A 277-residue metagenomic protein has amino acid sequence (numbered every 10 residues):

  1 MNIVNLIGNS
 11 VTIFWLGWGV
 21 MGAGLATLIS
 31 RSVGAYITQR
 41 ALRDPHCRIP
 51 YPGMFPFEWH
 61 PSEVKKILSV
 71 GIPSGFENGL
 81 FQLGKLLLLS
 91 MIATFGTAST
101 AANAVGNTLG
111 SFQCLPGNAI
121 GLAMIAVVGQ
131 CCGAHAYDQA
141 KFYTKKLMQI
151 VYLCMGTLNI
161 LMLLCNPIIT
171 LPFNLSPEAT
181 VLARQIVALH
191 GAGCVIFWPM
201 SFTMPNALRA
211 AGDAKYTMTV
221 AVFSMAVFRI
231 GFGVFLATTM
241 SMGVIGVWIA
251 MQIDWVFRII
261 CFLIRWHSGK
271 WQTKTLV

Functional and structural regions predicted by a protein language model:
M1, S30-G34, T38, L42 (+1 more regions): Transmembrane helical elements of multi-pass membrane transporters/channels
N2, L28, S74-Q82, T94 (+6 more regions): Residue-level hotspots within the lipid-embedded alpha helices of multi-pass solute transporters
V4, L80, G84, I120-M124 (+5 more regions): Residue-level signal for transmembrane alpha-helical positions in Major Facilitator Superfamily
G8-N9, T38, G84, L88 (+7 more regions): Hydrophobic/aromatic residues in alpha-helical transmembrane segments
G8-V20, G79-T108, F112, Q130-C131 (+2 more regions): Helix-terminus/linker motif at the lipid-water interface of multi-pass membrane proteins
I13-I72, V128-C194, L236-V277: Short alpha-helical transmembrane segments in multi-pass integral membrane proteins
A23-G24, T100, A214-M218, V247-W248: Alpha-helical transmembrane segments and their helix-entry boundary regions
L89, A102-N166, F197-V222: Small-residue-rich hydrophobic transmembrane alpha-helices
